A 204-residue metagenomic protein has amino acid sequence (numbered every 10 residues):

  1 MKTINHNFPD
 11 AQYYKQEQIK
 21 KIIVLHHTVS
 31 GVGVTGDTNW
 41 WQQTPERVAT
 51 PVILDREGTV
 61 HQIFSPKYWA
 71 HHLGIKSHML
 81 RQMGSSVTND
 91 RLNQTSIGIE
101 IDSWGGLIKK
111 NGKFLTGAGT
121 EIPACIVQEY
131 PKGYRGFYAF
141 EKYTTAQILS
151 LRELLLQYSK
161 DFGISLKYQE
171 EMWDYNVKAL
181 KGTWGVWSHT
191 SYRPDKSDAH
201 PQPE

Functional and structural regions predicted by a protein language model:
K2-I164: Active-site-adjacent loop/helix surface patches within enzyme catalytic domains that shape the substrate-binding cleft
N39-W40, Y68, M172, T183-V186: Residues in intrinsically disordered, low-complexity segments of regulatory proteins
D161-K178: Surface-exposed patches in mature extracellular/periplasmic domains of secreted proteins
V177-E204: Short, low-complexity, polybasic intrinsically disordered segments
